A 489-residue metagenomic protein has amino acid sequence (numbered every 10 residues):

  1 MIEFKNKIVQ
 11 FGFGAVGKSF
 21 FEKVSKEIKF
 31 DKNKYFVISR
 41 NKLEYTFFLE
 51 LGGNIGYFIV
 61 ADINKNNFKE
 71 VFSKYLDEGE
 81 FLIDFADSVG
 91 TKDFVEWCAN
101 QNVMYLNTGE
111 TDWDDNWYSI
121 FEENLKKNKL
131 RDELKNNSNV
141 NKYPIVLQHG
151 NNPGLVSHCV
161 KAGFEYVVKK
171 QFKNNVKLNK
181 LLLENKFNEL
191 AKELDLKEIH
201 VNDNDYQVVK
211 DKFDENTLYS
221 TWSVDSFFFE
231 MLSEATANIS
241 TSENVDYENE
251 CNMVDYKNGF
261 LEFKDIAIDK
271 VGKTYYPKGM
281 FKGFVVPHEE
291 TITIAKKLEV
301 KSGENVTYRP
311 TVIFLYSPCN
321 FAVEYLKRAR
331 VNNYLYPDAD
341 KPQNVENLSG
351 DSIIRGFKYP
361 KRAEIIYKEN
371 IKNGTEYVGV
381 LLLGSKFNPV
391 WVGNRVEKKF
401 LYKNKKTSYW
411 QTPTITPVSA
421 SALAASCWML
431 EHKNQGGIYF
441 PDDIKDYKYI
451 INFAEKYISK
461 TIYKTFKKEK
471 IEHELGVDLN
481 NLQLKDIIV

Functional and structural regions predicted by a protein language model:
V9-G14: Conserved N-terminal Rossmann-fold NAD(P)-binding element of oxidoreductases
G17-K18: N-terminal Rossmann-fold NAD(P) dinucleotide-binding loop
D31-F48: NAD(P)-binding Rossmann-fold cofactor-contacting core
G53-K65: Rossmann-fold cofactor-recognition segment
N66-D77: Short amphipathic alpha-helix with an adjacent loop that forms part of the alpha/beta core around
F81-T91, V95-W97: N-terminal glycine-rich "phosphate-gripper" loop used for MgATP/nucleotide binding and carboxylate activation
K92-V95, A99, T108-N141: Rossmann-fold NAD(P)-binding glycine/threonine-rich loop
Y166-V489: C-terminal catalytic/substrate-binding lobe primarily of soluble NAD(P)-dependent oxidoreductases
